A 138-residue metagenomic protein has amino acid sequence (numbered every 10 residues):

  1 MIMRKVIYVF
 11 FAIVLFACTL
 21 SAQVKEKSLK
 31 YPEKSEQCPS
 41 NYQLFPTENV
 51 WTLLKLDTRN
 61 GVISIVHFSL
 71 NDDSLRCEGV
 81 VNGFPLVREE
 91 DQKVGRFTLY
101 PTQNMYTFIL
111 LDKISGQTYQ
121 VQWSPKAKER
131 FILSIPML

Functional and structural regions predicted by a protein language model:
M1-V6: Positively charged n-region of N-terminal signal peptides that target proteins for export
Y8-C18: Bacterial N-terminal signal peptides
A22-Q23: Boundary of Sec targeting at the N-terminus
E26-L44: N-terminal low-complexity, Pro/Thr/Ser-rich intrinsically disordered segments that act as propeptides or flexible
K27-Y31, I65-G95, L133-L138: A low-complexity, Ser/Thr/Gly/Pro-enriched, surface-exposed linker/loop concept that marks segments flanking
P39-P85: Acidic (E/D-rich), amphipathic helical modules within compact regulatory domains
T52, N60-I65, D72-D73, T107-F108 (+2 more regions): Short loop/beta submotifs within extracellular cysteine-rich repeat domains
G83-Q120: Short, solvent-exposed interaction modules
